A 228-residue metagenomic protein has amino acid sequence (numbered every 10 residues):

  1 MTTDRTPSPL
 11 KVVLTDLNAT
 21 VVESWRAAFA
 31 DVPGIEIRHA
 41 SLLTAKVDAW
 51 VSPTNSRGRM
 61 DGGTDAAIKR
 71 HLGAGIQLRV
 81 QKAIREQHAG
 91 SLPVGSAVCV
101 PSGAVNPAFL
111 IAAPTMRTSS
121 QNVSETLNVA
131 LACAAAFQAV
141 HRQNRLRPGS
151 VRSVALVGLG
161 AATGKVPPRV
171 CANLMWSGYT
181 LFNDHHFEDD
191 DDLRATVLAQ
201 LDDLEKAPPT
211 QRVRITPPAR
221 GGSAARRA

Functional and structural regions predicted by a protein language model:
M1-A228: Macrodomain-like recognition of ADP-ribose-binding/processing modules
